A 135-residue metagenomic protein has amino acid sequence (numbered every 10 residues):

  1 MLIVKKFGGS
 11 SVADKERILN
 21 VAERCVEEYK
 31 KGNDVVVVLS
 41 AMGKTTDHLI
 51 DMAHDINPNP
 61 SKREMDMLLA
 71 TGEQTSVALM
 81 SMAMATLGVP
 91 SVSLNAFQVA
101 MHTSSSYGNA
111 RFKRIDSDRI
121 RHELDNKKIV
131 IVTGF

Functional and structural regions predicted by a protein language model:
M1-F135: Nucleotide/pyrophosphate-binding catalytic subdomain
